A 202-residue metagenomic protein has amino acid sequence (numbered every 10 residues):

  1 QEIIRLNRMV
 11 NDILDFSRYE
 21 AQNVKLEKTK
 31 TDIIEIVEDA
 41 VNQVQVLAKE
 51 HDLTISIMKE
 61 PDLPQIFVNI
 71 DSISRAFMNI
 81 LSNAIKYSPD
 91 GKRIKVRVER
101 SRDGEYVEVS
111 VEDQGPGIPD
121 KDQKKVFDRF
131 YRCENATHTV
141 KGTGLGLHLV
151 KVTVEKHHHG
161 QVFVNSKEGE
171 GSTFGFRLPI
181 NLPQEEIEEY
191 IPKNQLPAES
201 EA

Functional and structural regions predicted by a protein language model:
Q1-L6: Short alpha-helical segment of the dimerization/phosphotransfer core of two-component systems
A21-L26, Q65-V68: Conserved micro-motifs of the catalytic ATP-binding
E27-D32, K49, T54-P64: Conserved catalytic submotifs in the C-terminal HATPase_c
V46, P116-G117: Glycine-rich G1-box
A84-I85: Short helix-loop "hinge" at the ATP-lid/N-box region of the Bergerat-fold HATPase_c
G91-G104: Short beta-strand/loop element within the Bergerat-fold HATPase_c
I118-F130, Y190-I191: Short conserved segment of the HATPase_c
L149-H159: Conserved glycine-/histidine-rich ATP-lid loop and adjacent helix of the Bergerat-fold HATPase_c
